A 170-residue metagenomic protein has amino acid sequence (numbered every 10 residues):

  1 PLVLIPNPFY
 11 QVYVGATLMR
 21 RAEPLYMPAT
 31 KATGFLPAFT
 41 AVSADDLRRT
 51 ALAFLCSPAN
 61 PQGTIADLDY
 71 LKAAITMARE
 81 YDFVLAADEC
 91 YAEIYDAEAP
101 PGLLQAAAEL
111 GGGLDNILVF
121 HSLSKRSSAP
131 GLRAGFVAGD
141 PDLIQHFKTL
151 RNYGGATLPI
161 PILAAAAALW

Functional and structural regions predicted by a protein language model:
P1-T17: Conserved PLP-anchoring active-site segment centered on the Schiff-base-forming lysine
L4, L25, A86, L118-F120: Structural detector of well-ordered beta-strand residues that form the stable sheet scaffold of enzyme domains
Y13, A74, L103: Aromatic/hydrophobic pocket-lining residues that form π-stacking "cages" and hydrophobic walls in ligand
M19-P24: A short helix-loop-beta submotif of the ANL/AMP-binding
L25, A29-P100: Active-site phosphate-binding strand-loop segment of PLP-dependent enzymes
E80-F83, A108-G113, D142: Short helix-capping segments at alpha-helix termini
N116-W170: PLP-dependent aminotransferase class I/II
